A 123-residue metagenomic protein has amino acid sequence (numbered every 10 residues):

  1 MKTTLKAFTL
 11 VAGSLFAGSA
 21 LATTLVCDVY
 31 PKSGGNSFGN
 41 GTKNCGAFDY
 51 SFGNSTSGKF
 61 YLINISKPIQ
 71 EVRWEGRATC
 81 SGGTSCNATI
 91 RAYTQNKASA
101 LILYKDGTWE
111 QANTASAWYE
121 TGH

Functional and structural regions predicted by a protein language model:
M1-F8: Bacterial N-terminal signal peptides that target proteins for export
A17-S19: N-terminal signal peptide c-region/cleavage motif recognized by signal peptidases
T23-F52, H123: Short, compositionally biased P/S/T/A/G/V-rich stretches that sit at domain boundaries
S51-I65: A short beta-strand segment in extracellular, disulfide-stabilized domains
S66-R73: Solvent-exposed loop segments of extracellular immunoglobulin-like
E75-I90: Surface-exposed, flexible coil segments in extracellular/virion-facing regions
T94-S99: Exposed beta-strand face motif in extracellular beta-rich ectodomains
T108-T121: Edge beta-strands of extracellular beta-sandwich domains
